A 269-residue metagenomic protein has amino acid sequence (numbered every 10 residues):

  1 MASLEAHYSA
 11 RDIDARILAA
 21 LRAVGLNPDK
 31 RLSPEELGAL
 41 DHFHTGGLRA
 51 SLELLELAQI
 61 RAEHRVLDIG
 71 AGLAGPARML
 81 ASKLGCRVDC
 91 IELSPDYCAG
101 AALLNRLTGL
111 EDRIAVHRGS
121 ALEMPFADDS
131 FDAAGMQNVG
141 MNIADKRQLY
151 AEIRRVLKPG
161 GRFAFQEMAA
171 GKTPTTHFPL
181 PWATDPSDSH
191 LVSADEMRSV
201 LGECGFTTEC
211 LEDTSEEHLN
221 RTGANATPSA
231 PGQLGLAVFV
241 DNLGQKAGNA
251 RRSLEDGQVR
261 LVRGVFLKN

Functional and structural regions predicted by a protein language model:
M1-V24: N-terminal auxiliary segments of SAM/dcSAM-dependent transferases
N27, H44-A62: Conserved alpha-helix/loop element of class I SAM-dependent methyltransferases that forms part of the SAM/SAH-binding
R65-I69, L73-E123: Class I SAM-dependent methyltransferase SAM/SAH-binding core
L122-A133: A short acidic, Gly/Pro-enriched loop at the edge of an enzyme's catalytic core that lines a small-molecule cofactor
A133-D145: A short SAM/SAH-binding and catalytic strip from SAM-dependent methyltransferases
R147-R162: A short glycine-rich, Lys/Arg-flanked "PGG" loop and its adjoining helix->strand segment in the class I
M168-D188: Short, glycine-/aromatic-enriched active-site segment of Class I SAM-dependent methyltransferases
E212-N269: Conserved Class I S-adenosyl-L-methionine
